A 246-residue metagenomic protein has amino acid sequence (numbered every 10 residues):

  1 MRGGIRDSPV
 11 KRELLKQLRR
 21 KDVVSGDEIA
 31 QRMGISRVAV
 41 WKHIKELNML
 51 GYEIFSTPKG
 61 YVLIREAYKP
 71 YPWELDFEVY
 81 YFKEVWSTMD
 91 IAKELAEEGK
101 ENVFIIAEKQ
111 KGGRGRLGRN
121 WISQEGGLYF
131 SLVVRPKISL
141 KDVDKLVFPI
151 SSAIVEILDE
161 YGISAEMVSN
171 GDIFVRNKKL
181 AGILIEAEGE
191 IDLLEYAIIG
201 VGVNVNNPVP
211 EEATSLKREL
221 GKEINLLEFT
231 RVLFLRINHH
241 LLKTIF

Functional and structural regions predicted by a protein language model:
M1-S36, K45, S56, K137-E166 (+1 more regions): Long, positively charged amphipathic alpha-helical accessory segments at protein N-termini or as interdomain linkers
R2-E156, I224: N-terminal lobe of the biotin/lipoate ligase/transferase fold
L63, I173-V175: Generic recognition of long tandem-repeat/solenoid scaffolds
V103-F104, S164-S169: A short coil-to-beta-strand element that immediately follows conserved catalytic motifs
G113, D172, G202: Active-site glycine-centered loops adjacent to acidic/histidine catalytic or metal-binding residues that shape
L117, N170, E212: Glycine-rich, flexible loop/turn motifs
